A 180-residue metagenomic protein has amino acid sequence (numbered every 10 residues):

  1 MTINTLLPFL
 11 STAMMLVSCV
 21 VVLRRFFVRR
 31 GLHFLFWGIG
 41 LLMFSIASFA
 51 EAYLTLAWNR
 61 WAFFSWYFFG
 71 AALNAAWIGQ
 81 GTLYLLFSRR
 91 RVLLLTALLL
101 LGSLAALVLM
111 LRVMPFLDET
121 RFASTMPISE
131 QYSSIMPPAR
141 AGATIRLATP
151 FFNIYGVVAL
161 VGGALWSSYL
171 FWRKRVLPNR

Functional and structural regions predicted by a protein language model:
M1, V21-R30: Short, hydrophobic transmembrane alpha-helix segments
M1-L16, A148-I154: Hydrophobic transmembrane alpha-helical segments in integral membrane proteins
M14, F36, M43, A50 (+1 more regions): Hydrophobic residues within membrane-embedded alpha-helical segments of Major Facilitator Superfamily
V17-L23, W77-L83, A139, A143 (+1 more regions): Alpha-helical transmembrane segments in multipass membrane proteins, preferentially the mid-helix core
V28-L41, R91-A97, V176-R180: Membrane-interfacial loop-to-transmembrane alpha-helix junctions, especially the N-terminal start
L32, I46-Y67: Helix-loop junctions on the outward
A57-G81, L86: Alpha-helical transmembrane-segment detector that highlights a single hydrophobic TM helix and its immediate
L83-Q131: The cytoplasmic-loop to transmembrane-helix boundary for the fourth helix
